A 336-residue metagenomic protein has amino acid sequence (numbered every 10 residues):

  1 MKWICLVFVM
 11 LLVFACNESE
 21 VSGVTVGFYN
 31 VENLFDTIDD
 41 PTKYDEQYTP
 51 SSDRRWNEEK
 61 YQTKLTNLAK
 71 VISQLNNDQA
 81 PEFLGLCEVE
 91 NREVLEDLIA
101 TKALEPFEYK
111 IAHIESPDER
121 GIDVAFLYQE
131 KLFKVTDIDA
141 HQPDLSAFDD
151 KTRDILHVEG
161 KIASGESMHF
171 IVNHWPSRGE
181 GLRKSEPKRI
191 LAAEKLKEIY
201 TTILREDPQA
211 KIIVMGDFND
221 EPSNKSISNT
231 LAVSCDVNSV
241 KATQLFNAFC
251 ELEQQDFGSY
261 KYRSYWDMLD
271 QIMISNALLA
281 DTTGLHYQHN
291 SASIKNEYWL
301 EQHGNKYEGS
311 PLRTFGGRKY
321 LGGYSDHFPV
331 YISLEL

Functional and structural regions predicted by a protein language model:
W3-V13: Sec-dependent N-terminal signal peptides
C16-L104, E108, A112-V124, A193 (+3 more regions): N-terminal, active-site-proximal structural segment of metallo-dependent hydrolase catalytic domains
Y29-E32, C87-E90, H113-P117, Q129-E130 (+6 more regions): Active-site-proximal beta-strand/loop segments in catalytic clefts of secreted hydrolases
S52-E59, A80-L86, H113-I114, D144-S146 (+4 more regions): Second-shell loop/turn segments in exported
V89-W175: Structured beta-strand-rich core segments of catalytic domains in phosphoester-bond hydrolases
E93-E96, R120-D123, G179-L182, E221-S226 (+1 more regions): Extracytoplasmic/secreted cell-surface and envelope-processing proteins
H113, L156, G160-L252: Extracytoplasmic, non-cytosolic globular domains
T202-I212, D220-L336: Metal-dependent phosphoester-hydrolase catalytic domains
